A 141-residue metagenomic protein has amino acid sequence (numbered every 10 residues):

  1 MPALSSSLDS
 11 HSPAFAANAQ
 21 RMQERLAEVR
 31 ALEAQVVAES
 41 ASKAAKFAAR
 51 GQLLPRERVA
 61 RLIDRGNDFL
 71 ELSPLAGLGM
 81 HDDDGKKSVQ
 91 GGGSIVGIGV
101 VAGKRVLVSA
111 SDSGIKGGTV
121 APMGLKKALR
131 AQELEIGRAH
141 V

Functional and structural regions predicted by a protein language model:
M1-R138: Terminal-region recognition feature
